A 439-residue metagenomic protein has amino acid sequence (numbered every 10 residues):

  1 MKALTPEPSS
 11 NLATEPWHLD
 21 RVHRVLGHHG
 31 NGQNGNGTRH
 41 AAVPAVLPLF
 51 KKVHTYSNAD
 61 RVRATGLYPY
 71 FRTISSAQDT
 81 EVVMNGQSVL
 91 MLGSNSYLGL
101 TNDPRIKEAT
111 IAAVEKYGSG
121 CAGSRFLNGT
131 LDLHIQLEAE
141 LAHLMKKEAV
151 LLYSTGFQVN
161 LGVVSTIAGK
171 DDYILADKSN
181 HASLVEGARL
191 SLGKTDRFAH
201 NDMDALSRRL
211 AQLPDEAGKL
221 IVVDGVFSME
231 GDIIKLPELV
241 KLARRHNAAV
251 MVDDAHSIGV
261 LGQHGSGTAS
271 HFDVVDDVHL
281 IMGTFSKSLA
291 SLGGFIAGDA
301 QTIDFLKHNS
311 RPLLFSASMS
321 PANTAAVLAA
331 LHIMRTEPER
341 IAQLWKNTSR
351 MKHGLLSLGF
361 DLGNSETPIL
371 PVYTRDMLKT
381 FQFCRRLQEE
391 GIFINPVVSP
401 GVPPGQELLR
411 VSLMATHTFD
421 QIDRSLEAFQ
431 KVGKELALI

Functional and structural regions predicted by a protein language model:
M1-T38, V43, P104, E108-A112 (+4 more regions): PLP-dependent enzyme catalytic core of the Aspartate aminotransferase-like
K2-R39, L47-S119, A248: N-terminal "arm"/small-domain region of PLP-dependent enzymes with the aminotransferase-like
E108, A112-G156: Conserved N-terminal alpha-helix of the aminotransferase class I/II PLP-enzyme fold
V163-A182: Conserved PLP-anchoring active-site segment centered on the Schiff-base-forming lysine
D196, H200-V252: Active-site phosphate-binding strand-loop segment of PLP-dependent enzymes
H246-A249, H256, L261-E366: Active-site C-terminal subdomain of aminotransferase-like
A342-M351, L356-G391, G401, Q406 (+1 more regions): Conserved PLP-binding catalytic core of the aspartate aminotransferase-like
